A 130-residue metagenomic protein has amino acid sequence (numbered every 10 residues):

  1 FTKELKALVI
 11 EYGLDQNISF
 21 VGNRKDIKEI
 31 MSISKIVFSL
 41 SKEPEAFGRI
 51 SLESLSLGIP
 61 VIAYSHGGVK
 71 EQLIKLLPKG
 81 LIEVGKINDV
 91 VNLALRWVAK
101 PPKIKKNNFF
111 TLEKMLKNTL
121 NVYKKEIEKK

Functional and structural regions predicted by a protein language model:
F1-E4, D15-N23, I30, L81: Active-site donor-binding acidic/aromatic loop of nucleotide-activated sugar and phosphosugar transferases involved
V9, L73: Conserved hydrophobic residues forming the short capping helix/wall of the S-adenosyl-L-methionine
N23, I30, K86-L93, T111 (+1 more regions): Hydrophobic alpha-helical packing elements
R24, K42, I59, A63-K70 (+1 more regions): Short glycine-rich donor-binding/catalytic loop of glycosyltransferases that coordinates the nucleotide-sugar
K28, S51-S56, K70-E71: Short alpha-helical segment that forms part of, or immediately flanks, the ligand-binding pocket in carbohydrate-active
S32-A46, I59: Acidic donor-binding loop of glycosyltransferase active sites
K75-I87, L95-A99: Conserved acidic donor-binding segment of nucleotide-sugar-dependent glycosyltransferases
A99-K129: A charged, aromatic-enriched C-terminal amphipathic alpha-helix characteristic of glycosyltransferases across folds
